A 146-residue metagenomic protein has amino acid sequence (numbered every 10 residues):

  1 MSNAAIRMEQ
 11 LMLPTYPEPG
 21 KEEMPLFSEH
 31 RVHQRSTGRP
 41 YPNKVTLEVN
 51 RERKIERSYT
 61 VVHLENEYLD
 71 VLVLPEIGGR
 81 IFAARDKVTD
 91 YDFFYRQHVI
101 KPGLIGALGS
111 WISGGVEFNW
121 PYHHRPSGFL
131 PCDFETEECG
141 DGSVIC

Functional and structural regions predicted by a protein language model:
M1-G20: Intrinsically disordered, low-structural-confidence terminal and linker regions
I6, V62, V71, F82 (+1 more regions): A broad, low-specificity signal marking well-ordered, structured residues that form hydrophobic/aromatic
I6-Q10, L108-N119: Short N-terminal helix-initiation segments at or just after the protein's N-terminus
M12-T15, L74-I81, H98-P102: A short, sequence-level motif marking secondary-structure junctions
L26-E56, V61-E65, S113-C146: Extended, loop-rich substrate-binding clefts of extracytoplasmic carbohydrate-active enzymes
L64-E67, D86: Active-site beta-strand termini and strand-to-loop segments that position acidic
L69-L72, G78-F82, T89-D92: Primarily extracytoplasmic ectodomains and periplasmic/lumenal surface modules that are beta-strand-rich
V88-L108: Active-site-surrounding "flap" and adjacent substrate/cofactor-binding loops of secreted or lumenal enzymes, prototyped
